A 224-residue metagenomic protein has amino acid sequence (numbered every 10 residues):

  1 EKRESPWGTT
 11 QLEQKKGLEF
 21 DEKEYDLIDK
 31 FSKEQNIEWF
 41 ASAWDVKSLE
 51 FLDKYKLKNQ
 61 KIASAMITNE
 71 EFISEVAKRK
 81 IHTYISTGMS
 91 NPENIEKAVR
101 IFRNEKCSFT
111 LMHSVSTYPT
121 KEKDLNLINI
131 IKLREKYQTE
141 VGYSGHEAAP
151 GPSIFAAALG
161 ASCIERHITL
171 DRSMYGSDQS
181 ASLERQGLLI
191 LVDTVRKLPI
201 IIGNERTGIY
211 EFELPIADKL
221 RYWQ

Functional and structural regions predicted by a protein language model:
E1-Q224: Catalytic cores and adjacent flexible loops of soluble metabolic enzymes that perform enolate/carbanion chemistry on
